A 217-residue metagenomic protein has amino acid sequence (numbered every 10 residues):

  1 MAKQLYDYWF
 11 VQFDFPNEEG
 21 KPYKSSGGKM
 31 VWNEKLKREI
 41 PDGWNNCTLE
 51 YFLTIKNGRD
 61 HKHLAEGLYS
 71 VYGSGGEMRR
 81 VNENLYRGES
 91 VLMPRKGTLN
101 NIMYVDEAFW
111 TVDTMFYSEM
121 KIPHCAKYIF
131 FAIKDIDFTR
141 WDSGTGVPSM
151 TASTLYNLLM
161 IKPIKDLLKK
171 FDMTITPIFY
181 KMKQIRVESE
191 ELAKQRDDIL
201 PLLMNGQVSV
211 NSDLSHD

Functional and structural regions predicted by a protein language model:
M1-L5, S26-G73, K165-K169, M173-N211: Non-catalytic DNA-recognition/assembly elements of restriction-modification systems
K3, F10, D14, N57-G58 (+3 more regions): Generic structural signal for secondary-structure transition and capping sites
Q4-M30: Alpha-helical scaffold segments that mediate packing/assembly in large oligomeric complexes
Q12-E18, G144, F179, K183: Secondary-structure transition motif
I40, M120, M160-K162: Hydrophobic residues in beta-strands and at strand termini
G73-L158: A short beta-sheet element
V187, H216-D217: Recognition helices and adjacent regulatory flanks at domain boundaries
